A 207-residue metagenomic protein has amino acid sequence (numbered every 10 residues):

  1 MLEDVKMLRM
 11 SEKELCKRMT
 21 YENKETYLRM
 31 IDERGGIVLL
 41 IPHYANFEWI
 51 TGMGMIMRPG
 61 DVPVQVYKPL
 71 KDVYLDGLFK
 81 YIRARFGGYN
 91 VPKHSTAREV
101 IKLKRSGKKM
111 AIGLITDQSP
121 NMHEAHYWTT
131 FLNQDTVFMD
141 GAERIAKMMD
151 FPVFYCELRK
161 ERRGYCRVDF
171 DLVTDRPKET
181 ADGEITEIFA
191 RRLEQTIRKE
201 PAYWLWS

Functional and structural regions predicted by a protein language model:
M1-S11, M57-V73, I101-P120: Short N-terminal secondary-structure initiator segments
M1-V38, A45-N46, D61, V168-D171: Membrane-proximal helical "anchor" segments flanking the first transmembrane region of inner-membrane enzymes
V5, M10, E14-C16, R85-F86 (+4 more regions): Residue-level signal for pocket-adjacent positions within structured domains
R18-M19, L70-K71, P92, Q134 (+1 more regions): Residues that cap or flank secondary-structure elements
Y21, A45, V73-Y74, V137 (+1 more regions): Residue-level recognition of alpha-helix initiation/capping sites
R29-I31, H94-S207: Non-catalytic C-terminal accessory region of glycerolipid acyltransferases and related lyso-lipid remodeling enzymes
E33-H94, N121-T130: Catalytic core of membrane glycerolipid acyltransferases/transacylases, capturing the structured, soluble-facing
